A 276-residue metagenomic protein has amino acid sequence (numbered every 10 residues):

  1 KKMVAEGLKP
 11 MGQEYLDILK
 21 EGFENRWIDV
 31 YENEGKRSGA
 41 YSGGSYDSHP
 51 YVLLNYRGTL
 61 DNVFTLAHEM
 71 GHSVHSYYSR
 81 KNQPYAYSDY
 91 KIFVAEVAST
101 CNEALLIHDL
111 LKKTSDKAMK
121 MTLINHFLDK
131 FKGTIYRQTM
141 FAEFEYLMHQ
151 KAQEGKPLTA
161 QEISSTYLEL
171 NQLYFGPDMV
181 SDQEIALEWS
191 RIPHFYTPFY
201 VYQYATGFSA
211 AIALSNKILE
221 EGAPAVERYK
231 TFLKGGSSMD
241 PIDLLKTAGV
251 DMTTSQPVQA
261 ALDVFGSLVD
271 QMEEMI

Functional and structural regions predicted by a protein language model:
K1-Y51: Contiguous, non-catalytic segments that form substrate-binding/exosite surfaces or channel walls
E6-D17, A40-G43, H72, S76-P84 (+1 more regions): Conserved helix-loop functional segments at active or binding sites
D17-F23, N82-D89, H108-L123, E221-R228: Short, glycine/acidic-rich hinge or "gate" loops at secondary-structure transitions that mediate conformational
S45-A67: Short pre-active-site segment immediately N-terminal to the catalytic Zn-binding motif
Y51-N55, N82-I92, M121-K130, H149-K151: Short beta-alpha connecting loops at secondary-structure transitions that line or flank enzyme active sites
F64-T65, S76-T100: Post-HEXXH active-site segment of zinc metalloproteases
L66, V74, A104, K112-A118 (+1 more regions): C-terminal, non-catalytic "cap/extension" segments appended to globular domains
Y90-A118, F127-D129, G133, G207: Post-HExxH zinc-binding segment in Zn-dependent metallohydrolases
